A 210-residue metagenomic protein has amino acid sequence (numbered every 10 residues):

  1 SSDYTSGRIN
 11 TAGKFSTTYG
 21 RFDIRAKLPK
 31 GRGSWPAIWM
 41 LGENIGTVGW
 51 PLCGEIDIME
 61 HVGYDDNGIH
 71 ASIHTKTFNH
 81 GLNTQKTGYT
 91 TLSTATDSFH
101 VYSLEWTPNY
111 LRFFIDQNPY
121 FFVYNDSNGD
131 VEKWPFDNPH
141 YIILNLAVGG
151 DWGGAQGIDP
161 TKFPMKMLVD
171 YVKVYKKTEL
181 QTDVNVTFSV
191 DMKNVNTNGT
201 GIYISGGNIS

Functional and structural regions predicted by a protein language model:
S1-L180: GH16 jelly-roll
I24, V184-D191: A short, amphipathic beta-strand motif
N44, F188-V195: Short amphipathic, basic-aromatic surface patches that mediate peripheral association with negatively charged
T178-T182, I204-G207: Polar low-complexity intrinsically disordered regions
Q181-T187, T197-G199: Short coil/turn motif common to extracellular beta-sandwich-like domains
V195-S210: Aromatic-rich carbohydrate-binding modules that target alpha-glucans
